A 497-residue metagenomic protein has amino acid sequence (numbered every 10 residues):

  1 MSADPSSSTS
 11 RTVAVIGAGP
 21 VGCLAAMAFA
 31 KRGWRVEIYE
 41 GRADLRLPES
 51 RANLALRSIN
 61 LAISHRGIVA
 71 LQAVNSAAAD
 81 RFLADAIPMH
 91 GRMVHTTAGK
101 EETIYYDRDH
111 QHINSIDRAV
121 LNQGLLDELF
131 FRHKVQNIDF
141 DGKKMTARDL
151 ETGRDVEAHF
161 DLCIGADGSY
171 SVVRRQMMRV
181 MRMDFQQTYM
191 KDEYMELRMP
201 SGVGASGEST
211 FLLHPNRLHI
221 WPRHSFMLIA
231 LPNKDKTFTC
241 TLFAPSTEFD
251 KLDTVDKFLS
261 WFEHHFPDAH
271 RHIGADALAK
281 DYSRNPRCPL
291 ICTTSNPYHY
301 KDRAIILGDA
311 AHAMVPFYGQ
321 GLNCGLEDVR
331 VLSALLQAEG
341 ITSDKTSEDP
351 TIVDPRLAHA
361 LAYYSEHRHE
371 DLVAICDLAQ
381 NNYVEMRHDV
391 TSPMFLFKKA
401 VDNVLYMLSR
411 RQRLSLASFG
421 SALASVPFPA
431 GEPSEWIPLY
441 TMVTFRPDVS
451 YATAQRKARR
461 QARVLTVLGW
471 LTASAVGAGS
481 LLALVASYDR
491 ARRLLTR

Functional and structural regions predicted by a protein language model:
S2-V13, S58, S64-E196, V255: Conserved N-terminal helical subregion
V15-M27, K31, L197, P286-N381 (+1 more regions): Conserved mid-domain beta->alpha element of the FAD-binding
V21, D44, Y170: Conserved Rossmann-like nucleotide-cofactor binding loop
A30-A55: Glycine-rich FAD pyrophosphate-binding loop
I38-Y39, G165-A166, L307: Generic enzyme active-site microenvironment
N137, G142-L290, T294-Y300: Conserved FAD-binding catalytic core of PHBH/FMO-like flavoproteins
A334-R497: C-terminal helical "tail/cap" subdomain of flavin- and related membrane-associated enzymes
